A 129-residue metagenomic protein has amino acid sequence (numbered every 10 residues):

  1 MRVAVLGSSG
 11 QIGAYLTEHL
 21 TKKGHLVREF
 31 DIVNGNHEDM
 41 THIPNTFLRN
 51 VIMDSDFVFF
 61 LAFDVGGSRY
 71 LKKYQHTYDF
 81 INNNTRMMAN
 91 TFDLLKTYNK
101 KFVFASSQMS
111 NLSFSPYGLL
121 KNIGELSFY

Functional and structural regions predicted by a protein language model:
R2, L26, K100-K101: Residues at the starts of beta-strands that form the adenosine-phosphate
V3-K23: N-terminal Rossmann NAD(P)H-binding glycine-rich loop of SDR-like oxidoreductase domains
L6, F30, V58-D64, F102-Q108: SDR active-site strand-loop-helix element
Y15-H19, L94, S127: Rossmann-fold NAD(P)-dependent oxidoreductase module
V27-N50: Adenosine-cofactor binding site in Rossmann-like domains, unifying the SAM/SAH pocket of S-adenosylmethionine-dependent
N45-N83, M109-L112: NAD(P)H-binding glycine-rich loop region in Rossmannoid oxidoreductase-like domains and their noncatalytic homologs
F57, T77-N90, K100, N122-I123: Conserved internal alpha-helix in NAD(P)-dependent oxidoreductase domains
R86-L119: Conserved Rossmann-fold NAD(P)-dependent oxidoreductase catalytic core, especially the SDR/UDP-sugar
